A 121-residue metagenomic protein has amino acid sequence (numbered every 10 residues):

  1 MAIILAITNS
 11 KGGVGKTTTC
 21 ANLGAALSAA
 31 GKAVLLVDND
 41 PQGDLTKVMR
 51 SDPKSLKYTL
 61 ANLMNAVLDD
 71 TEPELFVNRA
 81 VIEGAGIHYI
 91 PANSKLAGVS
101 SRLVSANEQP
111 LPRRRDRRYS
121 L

Functional and structural regions predicted by a protein language model:
M1-L121: P-loop NTP-binding core
